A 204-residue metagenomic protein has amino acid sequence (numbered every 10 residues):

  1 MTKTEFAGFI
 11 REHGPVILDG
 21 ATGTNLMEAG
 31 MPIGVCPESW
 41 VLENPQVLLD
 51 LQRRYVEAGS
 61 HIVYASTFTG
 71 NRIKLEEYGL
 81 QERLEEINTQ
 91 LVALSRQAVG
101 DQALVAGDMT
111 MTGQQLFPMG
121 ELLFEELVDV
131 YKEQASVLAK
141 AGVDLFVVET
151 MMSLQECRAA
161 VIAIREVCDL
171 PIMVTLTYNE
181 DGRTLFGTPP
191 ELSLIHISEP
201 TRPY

Functional and structural regions predicted by a protein language model:
F6-E43, F68-L75, D101-E126, L170-R183: N-terminal small/glycine-rich loop or linker at the start of catalytic domains across soluble metabolic enzymes
G20, Y55, S95, L138 (+1 more regions): Conserved, mostly hydrophobic/aromatic
V35-N44, V56-I87, V143-R158: Glycine-rich, proline-tolerant flexible connector loops at the mouths of alpha/beta enzymes
V47-R54, L122-V137, F186-L194: Short, acidic/polar
E77-A103, R158-T175: Alpha-helix-loop-beta-strand connector modules within alpha/beta enzyme cores
P118-M119, S153-V167, R183-L194: Distinct, well-ordered alpha-helical segments
L127, D144-S153, L185, S198: Catalytic beta/alpha-barrel core
I195-Y204: Single conserved hydrophobic/aromatic residue that forms the stacking wall/gate of nucleotide- or nucleobase-binding
